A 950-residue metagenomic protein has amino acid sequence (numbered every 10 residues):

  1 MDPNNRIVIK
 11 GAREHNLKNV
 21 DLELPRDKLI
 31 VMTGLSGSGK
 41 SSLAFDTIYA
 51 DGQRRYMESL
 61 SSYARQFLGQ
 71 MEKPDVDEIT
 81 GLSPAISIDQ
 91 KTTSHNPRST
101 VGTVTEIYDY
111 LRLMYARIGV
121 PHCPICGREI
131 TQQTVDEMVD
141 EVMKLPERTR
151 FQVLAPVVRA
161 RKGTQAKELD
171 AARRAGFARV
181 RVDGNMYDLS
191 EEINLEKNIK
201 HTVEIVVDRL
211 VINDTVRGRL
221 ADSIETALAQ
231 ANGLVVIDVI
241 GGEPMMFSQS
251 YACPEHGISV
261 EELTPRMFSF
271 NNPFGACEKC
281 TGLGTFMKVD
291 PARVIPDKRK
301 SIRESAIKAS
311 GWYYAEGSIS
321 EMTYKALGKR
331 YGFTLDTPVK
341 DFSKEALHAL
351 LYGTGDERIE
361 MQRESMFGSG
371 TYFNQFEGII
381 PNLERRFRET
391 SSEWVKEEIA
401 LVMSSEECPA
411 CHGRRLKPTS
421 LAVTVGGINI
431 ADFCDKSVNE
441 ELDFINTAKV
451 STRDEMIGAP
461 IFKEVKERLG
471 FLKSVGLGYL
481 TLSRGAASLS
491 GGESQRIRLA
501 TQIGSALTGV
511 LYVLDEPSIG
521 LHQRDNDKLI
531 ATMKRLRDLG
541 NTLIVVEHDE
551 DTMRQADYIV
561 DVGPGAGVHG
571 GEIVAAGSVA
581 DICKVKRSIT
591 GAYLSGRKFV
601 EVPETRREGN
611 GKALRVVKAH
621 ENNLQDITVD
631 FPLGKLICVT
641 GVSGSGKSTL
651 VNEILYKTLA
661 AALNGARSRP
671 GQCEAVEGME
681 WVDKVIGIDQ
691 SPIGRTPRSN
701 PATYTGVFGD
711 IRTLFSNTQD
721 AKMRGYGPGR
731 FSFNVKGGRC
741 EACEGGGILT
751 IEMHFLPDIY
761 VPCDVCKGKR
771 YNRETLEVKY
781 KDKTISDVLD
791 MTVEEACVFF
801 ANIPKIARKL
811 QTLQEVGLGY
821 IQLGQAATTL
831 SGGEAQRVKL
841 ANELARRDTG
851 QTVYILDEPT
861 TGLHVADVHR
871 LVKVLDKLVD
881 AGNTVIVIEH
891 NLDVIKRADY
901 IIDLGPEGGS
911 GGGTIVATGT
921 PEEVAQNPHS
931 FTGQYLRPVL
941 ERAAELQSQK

Functional and structural regions predicted by a protein language model:
M1-K950: Conserved phosphate-binding elements of NTP-dependent enzyme cores
